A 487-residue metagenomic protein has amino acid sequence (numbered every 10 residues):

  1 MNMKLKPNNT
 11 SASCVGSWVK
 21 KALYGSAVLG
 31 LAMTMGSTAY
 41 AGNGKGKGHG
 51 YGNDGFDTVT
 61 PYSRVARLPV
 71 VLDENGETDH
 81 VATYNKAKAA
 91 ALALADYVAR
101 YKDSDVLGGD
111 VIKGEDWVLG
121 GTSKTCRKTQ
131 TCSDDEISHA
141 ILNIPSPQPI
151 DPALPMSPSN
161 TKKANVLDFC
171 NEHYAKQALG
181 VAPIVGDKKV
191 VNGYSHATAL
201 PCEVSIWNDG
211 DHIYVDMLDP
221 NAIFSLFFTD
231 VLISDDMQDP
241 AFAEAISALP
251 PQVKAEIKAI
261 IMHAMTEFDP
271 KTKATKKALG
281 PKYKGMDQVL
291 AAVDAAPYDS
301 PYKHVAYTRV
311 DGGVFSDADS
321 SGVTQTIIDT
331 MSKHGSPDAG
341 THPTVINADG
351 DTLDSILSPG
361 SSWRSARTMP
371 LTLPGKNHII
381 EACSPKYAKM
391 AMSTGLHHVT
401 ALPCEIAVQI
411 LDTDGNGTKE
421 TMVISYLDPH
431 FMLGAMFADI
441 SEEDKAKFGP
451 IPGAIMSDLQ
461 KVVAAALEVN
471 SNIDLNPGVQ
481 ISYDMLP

Functional and structural regions predicted by a protein language model:
M1-W18: N-terminal secretory signal peptides that target proteins for export/translocation
G25-T34: Bacterial N-terminal signal peptides
G36-A41: Sec/Tat signal peptide C-region and signal peptidase I cleavage site
G42, G50-D134, P270-S355, S482-P487: Terminal, regulation- and interaction-focused segments at domain boundaries
G50-R67, V81, K162, V190 (+4 more regions): Charge-biased, low-complexity intrinsically disordered regions
D134-A199, G340-T341, V345-C404: Compact, glycine-rich, soluble single-domain proteins
G193-S195, E203-V204, N208: An N-terminal structural lobe/cap that precedes and organizes the functional/catalytic core across diverse proteins
W207-P250, K258, A407-K461, A465 (+2 more regions): A short, solvent-exposed beta-edge/loop patch
